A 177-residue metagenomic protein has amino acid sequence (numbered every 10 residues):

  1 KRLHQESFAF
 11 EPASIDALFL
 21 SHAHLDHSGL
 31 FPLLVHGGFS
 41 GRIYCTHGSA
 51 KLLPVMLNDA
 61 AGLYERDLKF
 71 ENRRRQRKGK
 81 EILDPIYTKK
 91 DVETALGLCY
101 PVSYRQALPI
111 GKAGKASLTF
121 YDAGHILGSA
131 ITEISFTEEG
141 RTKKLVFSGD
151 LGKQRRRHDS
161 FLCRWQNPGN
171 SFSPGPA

Functional and structural regions predicted by a protein language model:
K1-A13, T94-R156: Core dinuclear metal-dependent hydrolase active-site scaffold
K1-G41, C45-A95, C99, L151-R157: Pre-active-site segment of Zn-dependent metallo-hydrolases
H22-A23, L53, H125, D150 (+2 more regions): Divalent metal-coordination and catalytic microenvironments
H27-S28, S129, P168: Short, well-ordered alpha-helical microsegments
G48-S49, A123, R164-W165: An acidic- and aromatic-residue-enriched active-site/binding cleft used to recognize and process polar
K90, K112, N167-N170: Intrinsically disordered, low-complexity polyampholyte segments enriched for Lys and acidic residues
Q154, F161-Q166, F172-A177: Cationic, amphipathic, low-complexity alpha-helical segments enriched in hydrophobics plus arginine/proline
